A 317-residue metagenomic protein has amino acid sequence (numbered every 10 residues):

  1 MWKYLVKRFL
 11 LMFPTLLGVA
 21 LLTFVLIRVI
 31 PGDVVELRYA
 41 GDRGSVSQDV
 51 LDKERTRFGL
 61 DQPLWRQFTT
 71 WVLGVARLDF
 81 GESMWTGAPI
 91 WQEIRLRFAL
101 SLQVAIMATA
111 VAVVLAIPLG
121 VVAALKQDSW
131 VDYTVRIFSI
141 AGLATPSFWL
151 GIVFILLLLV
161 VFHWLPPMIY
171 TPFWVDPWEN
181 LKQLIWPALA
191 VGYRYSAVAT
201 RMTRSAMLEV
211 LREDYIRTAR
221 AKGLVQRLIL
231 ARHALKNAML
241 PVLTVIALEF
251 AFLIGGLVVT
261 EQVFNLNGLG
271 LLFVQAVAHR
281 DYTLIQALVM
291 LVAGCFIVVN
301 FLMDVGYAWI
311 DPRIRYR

Functional and structural regions predicted by a protein language model:
W2-Y4, F98-V131, S147, V160 (+2 more regions): Alpha-helical transmembrane segments of integral membrane proteins, especially multi-pass inner/plasma-membrane
V6-M12: N-terminal signal-anchor/signal peptide hydrophobic helix marking the start of the first transmembrane segment
F9, V50, E54, L64-F80 (+9 more regions): Hydrophobic alpha-helical segments of integral membrane proteins, encompassing both true transmembrane helices
L11, V19, R43, V111-A112 (+4 more regions): Transmembrane alpha-helical core residues of multi-pass small-molecule transporters, especially secondary transporters
L16-T69, F162-Q183: Hydrophobic alpha-helical transmembrane segments of membrane transport/permease proteins and related membrane-embedded
L22-P31, F58-G59, L73, I137-M168 (+1 more regions): Membrane-water interface segments at the C-terminal ends of transmembrane alpha-helices in multi-pass inner-membrane
L60-I117: An internal, D/E-rich "acidic patch" concept
